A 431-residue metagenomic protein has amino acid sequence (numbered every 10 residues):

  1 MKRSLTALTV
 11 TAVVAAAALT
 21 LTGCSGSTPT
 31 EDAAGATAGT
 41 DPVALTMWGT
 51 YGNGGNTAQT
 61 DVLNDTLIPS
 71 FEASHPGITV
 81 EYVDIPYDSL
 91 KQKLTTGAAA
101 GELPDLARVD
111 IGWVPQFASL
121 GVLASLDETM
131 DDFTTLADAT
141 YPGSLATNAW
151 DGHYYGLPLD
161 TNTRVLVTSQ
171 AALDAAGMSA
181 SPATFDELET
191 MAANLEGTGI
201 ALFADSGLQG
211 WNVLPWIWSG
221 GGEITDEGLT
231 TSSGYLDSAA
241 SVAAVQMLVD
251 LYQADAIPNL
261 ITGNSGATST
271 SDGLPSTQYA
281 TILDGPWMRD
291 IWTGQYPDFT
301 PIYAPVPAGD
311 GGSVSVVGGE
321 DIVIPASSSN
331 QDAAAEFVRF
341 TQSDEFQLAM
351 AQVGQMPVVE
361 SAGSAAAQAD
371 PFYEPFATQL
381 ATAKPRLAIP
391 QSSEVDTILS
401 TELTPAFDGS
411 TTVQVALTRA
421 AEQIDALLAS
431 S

Functional and structural regions predicted by a protein language model:
R3-V10, A17, L21-P115, A308-D310 (+2 more regions): Conserved N-terminal structural module of periplasmic/extracytoplasmic solute-binding proteins
E72, P215, Q246-N330: Extracytoplasmic/periplasmic substrate-binding proteins
P104-D105, T134-A171, A201-L202, G312-V314 (+1 more regions): A structural signal for short loop-to-beta-strand junctions that line the ligand-binding cleft of periplasmic/secreted
I111-T163, W216, D298, I302 (+1 more regions): Hinge/lid segment of periplasmic solute-binding proteins
D127-T140, L202-F203, G222-A243, G294-Y296 (+4 more regions): Short, solvent-exposed loop/beta-turn-alpha elements that line the ligand-binding surface or hinge of extracytoplasmic
G143, P301, A351-I398: Long, aromatic- and glycine/proline-rich binding clefts that accommodate carbohydrate-like moieties
D174-A175, A381-S431: Conserved C-terminal helix/tail region of periplasmic/extracytoplasmic solute-binding proteins
A192-N194, T231-I261: Glycine-centered hinge/linker elements that transmit conformational signals in sensory and ligand-binding systems
